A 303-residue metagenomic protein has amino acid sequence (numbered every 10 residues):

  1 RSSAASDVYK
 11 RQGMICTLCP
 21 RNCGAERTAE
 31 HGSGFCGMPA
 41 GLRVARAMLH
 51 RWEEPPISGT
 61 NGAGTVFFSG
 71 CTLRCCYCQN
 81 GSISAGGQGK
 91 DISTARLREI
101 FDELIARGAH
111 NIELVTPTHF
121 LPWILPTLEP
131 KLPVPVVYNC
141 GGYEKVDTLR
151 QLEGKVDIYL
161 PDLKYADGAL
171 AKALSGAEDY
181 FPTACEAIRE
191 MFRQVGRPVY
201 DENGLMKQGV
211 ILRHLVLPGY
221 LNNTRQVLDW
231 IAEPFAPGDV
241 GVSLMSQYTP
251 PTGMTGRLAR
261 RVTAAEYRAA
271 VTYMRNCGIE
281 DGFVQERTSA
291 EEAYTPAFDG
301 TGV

Functional and structural regions predicted by a protein language model:
R1-A5, Y9-Q12: Single conserved hydrophobic/aromatic residue that forms the stacking wall/gate of nucleotide- or nucleobase-binding
V8, G64, L73, A95-E103 (+1 more regions): Short, charged beta->alpha transition segments
T17-L42, M48-L49, S58-D91: Canonical Radical SAM [4Fe-4S] cluster-binding loop centered on the CxxxCxxC motif and its immediate flanking residues
V44-G64, E99-P117: Short Fe-S-cluster ligation motifs
S58, A63-F67, C71-G86, I231-R260: Mobile, glycine- and charge-enriched loop segments and immediately flanking short secondary-structure elements within
G81-A109: A glycine-rich phosphate/pyrophosphate-binding beta-strand-loop-alpha-helix module
E99-R257: Conserved AdoMet/S-adenosylmethionine-binding subsite of the radical SAM
A264, R268-V303: A cross-taxonomic marker for long C-terminal extensions/tails that follow the last structured domain
